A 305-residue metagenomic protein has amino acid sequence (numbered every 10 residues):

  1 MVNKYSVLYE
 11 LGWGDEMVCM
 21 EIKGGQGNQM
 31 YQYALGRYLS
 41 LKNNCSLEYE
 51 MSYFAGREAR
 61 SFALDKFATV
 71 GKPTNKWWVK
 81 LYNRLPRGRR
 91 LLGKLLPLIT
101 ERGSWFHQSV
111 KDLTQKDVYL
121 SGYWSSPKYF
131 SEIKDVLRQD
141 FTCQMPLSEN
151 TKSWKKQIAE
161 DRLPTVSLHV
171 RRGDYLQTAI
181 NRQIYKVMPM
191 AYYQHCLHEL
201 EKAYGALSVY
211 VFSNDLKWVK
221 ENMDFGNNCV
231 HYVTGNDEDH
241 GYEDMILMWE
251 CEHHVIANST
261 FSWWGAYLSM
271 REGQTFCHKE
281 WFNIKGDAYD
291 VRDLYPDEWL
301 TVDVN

Functional and structural regions predicted by a protein language model:
M1-E16: N-terminal amphipathic/basic-hydrophobic helices that include classical n-h-c signal peptides and signal-anchor
G12-E16, R57-Y204: Secretory-pathway luminal glycosyltransferase catalytic domains
I22-Y31: A short, glycine/small-residue-rich beta-strand->loop->alpha-helix junction that serves as a flexible
Q26, Q194, H198-C277, N283-G286: Donor-binding and catalytic core of enzymes assembling or modifying cell-surface/extracellular glycoconjugates
Y31-S40, Y193-L197: Histidine-anchored nucleotide/phosphate-binding helix
C45-G56: A short beta-strand-loop structural module common to alpha/beta enzyme folds
E58-A68, V219-N227, D287-R292: Short, aromatic/basic amphipathic alpha-helical patches
I284-N305: Leloir-type glycosyltransferase catalytic cores
